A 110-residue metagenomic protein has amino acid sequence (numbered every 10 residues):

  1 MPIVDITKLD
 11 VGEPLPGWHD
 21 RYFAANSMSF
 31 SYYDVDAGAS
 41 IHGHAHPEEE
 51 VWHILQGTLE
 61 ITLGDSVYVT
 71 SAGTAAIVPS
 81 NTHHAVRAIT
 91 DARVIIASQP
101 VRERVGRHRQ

Functional and structural regions predicted by a protein language model:
M1-S27, S31-Y32, R107-Q110: A short, N-terminal "cap"/entry segment at the start of jelly-roll beta-barrel domains of the cupin/DSBH fold
S29, V51, T58-E60, V67 (+2 more regions): Structural motif
D34-D36, H46-I61: Short, conserved beta-strand element in jelly-roll/cupin
A39-G43: Catalytic core of non-heme Fe(II) oxygenases with the double-stranded beta-helix
H44-H46, H84: Histidine-centered divalent metal-coordination motifs
L55-Q56, S71-A72, T90: A cytosolic small-molecule/anion-sensing beta-strand core signal
D65-N81: Short acidic-glycine-tyrosine-enriched beta hairpin
S80-R104: Ligand-binding loop in jelly-roll beta-barrel domains
